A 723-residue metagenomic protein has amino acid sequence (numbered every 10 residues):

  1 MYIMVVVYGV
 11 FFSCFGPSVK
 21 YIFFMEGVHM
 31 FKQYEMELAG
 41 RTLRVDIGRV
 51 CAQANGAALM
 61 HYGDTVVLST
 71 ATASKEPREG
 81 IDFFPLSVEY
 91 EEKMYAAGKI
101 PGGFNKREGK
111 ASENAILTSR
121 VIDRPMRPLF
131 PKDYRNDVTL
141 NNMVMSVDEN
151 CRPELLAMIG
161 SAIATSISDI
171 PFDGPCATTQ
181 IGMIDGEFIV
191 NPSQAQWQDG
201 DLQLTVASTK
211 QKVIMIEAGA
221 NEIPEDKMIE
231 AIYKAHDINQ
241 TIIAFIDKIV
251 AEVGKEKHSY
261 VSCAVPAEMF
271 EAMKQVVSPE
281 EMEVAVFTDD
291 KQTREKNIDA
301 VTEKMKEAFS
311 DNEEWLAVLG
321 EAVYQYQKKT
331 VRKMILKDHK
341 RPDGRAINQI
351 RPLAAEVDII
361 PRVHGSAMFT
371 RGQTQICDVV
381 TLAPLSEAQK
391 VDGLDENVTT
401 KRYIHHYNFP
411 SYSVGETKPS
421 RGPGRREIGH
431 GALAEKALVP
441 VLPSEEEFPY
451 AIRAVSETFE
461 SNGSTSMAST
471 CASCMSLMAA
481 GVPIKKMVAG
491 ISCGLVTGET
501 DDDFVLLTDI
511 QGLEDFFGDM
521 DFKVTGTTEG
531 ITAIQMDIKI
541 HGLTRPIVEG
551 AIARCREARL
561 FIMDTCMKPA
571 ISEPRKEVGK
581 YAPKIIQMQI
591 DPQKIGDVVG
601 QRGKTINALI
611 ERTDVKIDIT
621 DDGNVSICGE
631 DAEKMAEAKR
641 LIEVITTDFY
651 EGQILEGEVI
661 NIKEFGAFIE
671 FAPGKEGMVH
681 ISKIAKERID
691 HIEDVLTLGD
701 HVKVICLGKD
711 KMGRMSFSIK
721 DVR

Functional and structural regions predicted by a protein language model:
E26-S74, D82, S259-V398, P583-D597 (+2 more regions): Extended amphipathic alpha-helical scaffolds
G27-V261: Long, basic N-terminal domains or extensions that often function in RNA/ssDNA interaction or organelle/cellular
A54-T139, V144-C151, E217, I359 (+3 more regions): Glycine-rich, flexible beta-strand/loop modules in the N-terminal catalytic cores of phosphate-handling
G56-A58, C151-I170, V357-V380, N462-V482 (+1 more regions): Conserved phosphate/anionic-ligand binding catalytic regions in large, soluble enzymes, centered on
N142, I214-G219, Y260-A264, Q275-A285 (+6 more regions): Short, hydrophobic beta-strand segments
D169-A285, L477-K576: Mobile "lid/hinge" segments at catalytic clefts and subdomain interfaces of large enzymes
K257-A267, F561-M588, K634-E656: Long, charged amphipathic helices and adjacent flexible linkers at domain junctions
L319, P583-I585, P592-R723: Single-stranded RNA-binding regions, centering on S1/OB-family and related RNA-binding modules
